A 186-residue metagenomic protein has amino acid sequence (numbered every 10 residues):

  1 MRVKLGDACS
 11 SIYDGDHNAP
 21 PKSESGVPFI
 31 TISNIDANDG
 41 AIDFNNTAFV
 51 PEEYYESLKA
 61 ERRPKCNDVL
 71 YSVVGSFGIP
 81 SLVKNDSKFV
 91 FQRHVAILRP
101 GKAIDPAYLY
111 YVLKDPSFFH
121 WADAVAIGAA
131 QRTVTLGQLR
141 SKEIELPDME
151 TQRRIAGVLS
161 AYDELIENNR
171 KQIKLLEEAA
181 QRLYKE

Functional and structural regions predicted by a protein language model:
M1, P28, A48, K88-F89 (+2 more regions): Residues that recognize and position ribonucleotide moieties
M1-G15, S141-E186: Non-catalytic DNA-recognition/assembly elements of restriction-modification systems
V3-P21, S33-C66: Sequence-specific dsDNA recognition surfaces
T31-S33, P51-K114: A short beta-sheet element
V73, K88-A96, A107, I127-A156: A short glycine-rich beta-alpha junction/loop motif
P106-G128: Glycine- and charge-enriched low-complexity intrinsically disordered segments
